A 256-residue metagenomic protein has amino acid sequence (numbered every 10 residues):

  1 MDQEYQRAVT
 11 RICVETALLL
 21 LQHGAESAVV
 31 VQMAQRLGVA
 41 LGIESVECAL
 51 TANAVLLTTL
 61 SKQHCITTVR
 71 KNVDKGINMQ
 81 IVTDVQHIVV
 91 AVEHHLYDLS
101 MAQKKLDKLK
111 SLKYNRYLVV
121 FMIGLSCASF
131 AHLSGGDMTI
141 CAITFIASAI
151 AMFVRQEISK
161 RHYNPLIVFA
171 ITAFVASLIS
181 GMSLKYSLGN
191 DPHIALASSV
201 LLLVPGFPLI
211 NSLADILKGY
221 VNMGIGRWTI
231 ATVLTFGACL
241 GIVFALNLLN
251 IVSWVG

Functional and structural regions predicted by a protein language model:
M1-Y97: Soluble N-terminal domains of membrane-associated systems
Y5, Q22, E26, I77-Q80 (+7 more regions): Catalytic cores of large soluble enzymes that bind and process phosphate-bearing ligands
L20-G24, L37, L41, I88-H95 (+7 more regions): Change "in soluble alpha/beta enzymes" to "in soluble alpha/beta proteins
V73-S126, A131-I140, I230-C239, N250: Alpha-helical transmembrane segments and their cytosolic membrane-interface
K105, A149-H162, I210-N222: C-terminal ends of transmembrane helices
K113-N190: Core alpha-helical transmembrane segments of integral membrane proteins
K185-G256: Generic detector of multi-pass transmembrane helix bundles and their immediately adjacent loops in polytopic membrane
